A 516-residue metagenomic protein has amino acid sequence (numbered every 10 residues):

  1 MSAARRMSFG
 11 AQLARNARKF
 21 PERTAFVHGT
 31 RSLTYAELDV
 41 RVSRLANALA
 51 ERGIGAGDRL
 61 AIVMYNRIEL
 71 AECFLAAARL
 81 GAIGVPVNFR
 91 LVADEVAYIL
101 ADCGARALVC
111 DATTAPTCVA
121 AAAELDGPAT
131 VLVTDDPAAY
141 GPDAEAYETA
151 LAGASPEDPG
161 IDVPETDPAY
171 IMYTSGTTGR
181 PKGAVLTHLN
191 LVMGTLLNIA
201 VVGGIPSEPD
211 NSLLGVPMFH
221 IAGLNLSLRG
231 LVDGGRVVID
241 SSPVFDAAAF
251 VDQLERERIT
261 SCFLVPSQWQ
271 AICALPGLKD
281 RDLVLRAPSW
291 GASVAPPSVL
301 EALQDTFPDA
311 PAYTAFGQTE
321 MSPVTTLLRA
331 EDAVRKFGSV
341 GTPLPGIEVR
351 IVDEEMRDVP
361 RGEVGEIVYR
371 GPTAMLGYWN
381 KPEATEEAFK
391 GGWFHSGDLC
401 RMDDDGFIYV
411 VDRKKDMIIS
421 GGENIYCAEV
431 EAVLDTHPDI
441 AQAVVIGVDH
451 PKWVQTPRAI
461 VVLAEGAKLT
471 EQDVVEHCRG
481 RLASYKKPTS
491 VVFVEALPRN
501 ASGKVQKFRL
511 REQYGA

Functional and structural regions predicted by a protein language model:
S2-R5, A14, E22-R67, A71-L75 (+2 more regions): Conserved AMP-binding/adenylate-forming core of the ANL superfamily
T30, P116-E165: ANL superfamily adenylate-forming
L49-I54, P156-T166, I171-L213, G235: Conserved adenylate-forming
R59, Y65-V85, F89-A93, A101-A107 (+4 more regions): A short helix-loop-beta submotif of the ANL/AMP-binding
M64, A82-L100, A112-C118, G235-R256 (+2 more regions): ATP-dependent adenylate-forming carboxylate-activation enzymes
L91, L108-C110, C262, E355-D358 (+6 more regions): AMP-binding/adenylate-forming catalytic core of the ANL superfamily
V192-N211, I221-T260, L275: Conserved AMP-binding/adenylation subdomain of ANL enzymes
I259-F263, C273-R335, E348: Gly/Ser/Thr-rich phosphate-binding loop
